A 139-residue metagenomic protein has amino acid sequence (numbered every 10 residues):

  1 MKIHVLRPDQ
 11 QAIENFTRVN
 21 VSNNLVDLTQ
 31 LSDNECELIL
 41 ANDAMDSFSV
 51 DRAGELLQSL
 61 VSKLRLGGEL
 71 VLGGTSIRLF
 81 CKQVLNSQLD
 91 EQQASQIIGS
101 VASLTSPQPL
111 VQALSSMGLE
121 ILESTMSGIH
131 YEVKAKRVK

Functional and structural regions predicted by a protein language model:
M1-Q30, E69-K139: Class I (Rossmann-like) S-adenosyl-L-methionine-dependent methyltransferase catalytic domain, capturing the SAM-binding
V26-N42: A short acidic, Gly/Pro-enriched loop at the edge of an enzyme's catalytic core that lines a small-molecule cofactor
I39, A53-L56, L85: Residues in flexible loops and secondary-structure boundaries
A44-S47: Hydrophobic adenine-recognition pocket in adenosine-nucleotide-binding enzymes
S49-D51: Acidic-and-aromatic substrate-binding clefts and catalytic sites of carbohydrate-active enzymes
G54-E69: A short glycine-rich, Lys/Arg-flanked "PGG" loop and its adjoining helix->strand segment in the class I
